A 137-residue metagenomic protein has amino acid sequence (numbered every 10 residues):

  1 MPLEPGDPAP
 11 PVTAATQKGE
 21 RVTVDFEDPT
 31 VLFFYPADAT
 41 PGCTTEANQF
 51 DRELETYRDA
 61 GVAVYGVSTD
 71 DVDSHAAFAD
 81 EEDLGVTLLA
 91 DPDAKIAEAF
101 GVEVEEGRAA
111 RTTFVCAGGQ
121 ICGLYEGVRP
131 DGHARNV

Functional and structural regions predicted by a protein language model:
M1-V137: Chalcogenol-based redox active-site neighborhoods
